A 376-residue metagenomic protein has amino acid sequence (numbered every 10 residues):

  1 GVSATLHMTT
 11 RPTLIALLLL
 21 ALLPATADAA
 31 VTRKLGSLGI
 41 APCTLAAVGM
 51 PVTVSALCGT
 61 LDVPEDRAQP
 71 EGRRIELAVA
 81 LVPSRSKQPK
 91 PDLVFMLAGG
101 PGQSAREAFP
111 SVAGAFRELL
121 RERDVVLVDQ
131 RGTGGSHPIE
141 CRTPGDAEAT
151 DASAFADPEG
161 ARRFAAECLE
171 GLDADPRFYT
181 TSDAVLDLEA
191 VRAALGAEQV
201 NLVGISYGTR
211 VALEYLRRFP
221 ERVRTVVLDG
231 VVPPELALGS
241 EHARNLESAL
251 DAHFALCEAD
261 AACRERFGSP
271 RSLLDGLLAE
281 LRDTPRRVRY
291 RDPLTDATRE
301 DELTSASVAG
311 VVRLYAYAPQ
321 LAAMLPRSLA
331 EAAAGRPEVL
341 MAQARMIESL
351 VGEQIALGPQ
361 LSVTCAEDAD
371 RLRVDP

Functional and structural regions predicted by a protein language model:
V2-A4: Acidic, Ala/Val/Gly-enriched low-complexity intrinsically disordered segments
L6-I15: Bacterial N-terminal signal peptides that target proteins for export
I15-P24: Bacterial N-terminal signal peptides
A30-S307, S362-T364, D368-P376: Gly/Pro-rich cap/lid or specificity-loop segments adjacent to the active site
L277-V288, P319-A323, A332-A342, I347-G352: Alpha/beta-hydrolase-fold serine-hydrolase catalytic core, especially in secreted/extracellular enzymes
R291-V311, Y317-L321, L350-G358: Structural motif
L314-A330, A334, D370-D375: Short helix-capping/linker segments at secondary-structure and domain boundaries
R336-P376: Small-residue-rich helix-loop
